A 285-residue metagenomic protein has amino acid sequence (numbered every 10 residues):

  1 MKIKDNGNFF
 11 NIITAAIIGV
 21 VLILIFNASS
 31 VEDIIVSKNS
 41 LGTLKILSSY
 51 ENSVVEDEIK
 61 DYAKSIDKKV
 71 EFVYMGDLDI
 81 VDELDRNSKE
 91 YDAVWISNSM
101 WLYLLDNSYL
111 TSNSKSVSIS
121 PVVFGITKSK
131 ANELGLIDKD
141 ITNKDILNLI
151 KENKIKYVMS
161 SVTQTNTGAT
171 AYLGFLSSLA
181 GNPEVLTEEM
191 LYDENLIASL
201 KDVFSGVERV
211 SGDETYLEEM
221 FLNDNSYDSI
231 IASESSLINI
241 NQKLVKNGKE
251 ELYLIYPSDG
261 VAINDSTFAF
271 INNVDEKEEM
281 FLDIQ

Functional and structural regions predicted by a protein language model:
N6, N11, D33-T163: N-terminal segment of the mature folded domain
F10-A28: Hydrophobic membrane-insertion alpha-helices, especially the h-region of bacterial N-terminal signal peptides
L47-S49, K154-G168, Y172-N195, F204-V207: Short beta-strand->loop
V54-D61, D79, E83, I141 (+8 more regions): Extracytoplasmic/secreted proteins, especially bacterial periplasmic and envelope-associated proteins
A63-I66, W95-N98, K128, I150 (+6 more regions): Sec/Tat-exported extracytoplasmic proteins
S116-F124, S199-V203, K246-E278: Periplasmic-binding protein-like
D138-L147, K156-Q164, L173-F175, T267-Q285: Bilobed periplasmic-binding protein/Venus flytrap-like ligand-binding cleft at the lobe interface of extracytoplasmic
P183-Y256: Ligand-binding pocket segment of bilobal, Venus flytrap-like solute-binding proteins
